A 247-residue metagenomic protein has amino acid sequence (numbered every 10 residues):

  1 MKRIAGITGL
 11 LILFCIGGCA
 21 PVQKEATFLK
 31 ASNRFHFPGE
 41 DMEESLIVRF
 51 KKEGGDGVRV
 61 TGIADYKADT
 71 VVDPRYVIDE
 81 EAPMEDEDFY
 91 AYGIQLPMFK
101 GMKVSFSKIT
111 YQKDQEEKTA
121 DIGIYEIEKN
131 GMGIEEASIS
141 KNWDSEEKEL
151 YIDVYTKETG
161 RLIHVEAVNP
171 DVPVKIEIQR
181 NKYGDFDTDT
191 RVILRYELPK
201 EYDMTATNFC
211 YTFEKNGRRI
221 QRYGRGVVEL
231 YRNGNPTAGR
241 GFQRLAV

Functional and structural regions predicted by a protein language model:
M1-I4: Positively charged n-region of N-terminal signal peptides that target proteins for export
C15-G18: C-terminal motif of bacterial Sec signal peptides marking the signal peptidase cleavage site
A20-V22: Bacterial signal peptide processing site
L29-K52, N142-E158: Contiguous beta-strand segments within globular domains
P83-Q95, F186-R195: Aromatic sugar-binding surface patches on proteins that engage polysaccharides or sugar-phosphate polymers
P97-K103, L198-D203: Short, surface-exposed loop/turn segments at beta-strand-coil junctions that are enriched for proline with nearby
F99-G101, F106, Q112-I178: Surface-exposed beta-loop interaction hotspot
N181-V247: Extracytoplasmic/luminal low-complexity segments enriched in Pro/Gly and acidic/polar residues that act as flexible
